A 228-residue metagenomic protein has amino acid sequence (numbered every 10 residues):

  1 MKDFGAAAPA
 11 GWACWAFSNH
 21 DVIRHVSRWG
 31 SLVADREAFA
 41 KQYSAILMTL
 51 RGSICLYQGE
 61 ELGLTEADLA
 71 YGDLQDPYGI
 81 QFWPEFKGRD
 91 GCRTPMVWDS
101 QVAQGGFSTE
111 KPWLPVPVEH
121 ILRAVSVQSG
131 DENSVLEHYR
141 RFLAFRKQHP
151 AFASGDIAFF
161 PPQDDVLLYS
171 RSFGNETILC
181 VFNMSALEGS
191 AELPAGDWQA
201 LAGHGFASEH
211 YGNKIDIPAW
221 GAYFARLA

Functional and structural regions predicted by a protein language model:
M1-A228: Active-site and adjacent substrate-binding regions of carbohydrate-active enzymes
